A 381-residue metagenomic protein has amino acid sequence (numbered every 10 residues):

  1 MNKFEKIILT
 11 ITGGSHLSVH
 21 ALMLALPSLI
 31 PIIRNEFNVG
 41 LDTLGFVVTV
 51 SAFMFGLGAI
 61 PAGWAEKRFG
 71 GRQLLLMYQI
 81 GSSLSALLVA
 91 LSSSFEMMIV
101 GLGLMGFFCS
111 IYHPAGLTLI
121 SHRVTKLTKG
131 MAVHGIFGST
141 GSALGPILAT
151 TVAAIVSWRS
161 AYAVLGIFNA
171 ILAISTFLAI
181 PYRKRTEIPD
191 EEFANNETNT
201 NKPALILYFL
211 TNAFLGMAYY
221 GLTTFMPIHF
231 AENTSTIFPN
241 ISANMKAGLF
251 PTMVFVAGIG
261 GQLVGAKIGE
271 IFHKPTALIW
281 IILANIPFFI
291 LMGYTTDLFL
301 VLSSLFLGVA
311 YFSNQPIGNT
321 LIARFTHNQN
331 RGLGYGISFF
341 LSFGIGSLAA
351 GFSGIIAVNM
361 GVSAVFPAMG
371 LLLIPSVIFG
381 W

Functional and structural regions predicted by a protein language model:
L24, A52-I60, S142-A143, F255-L263 (+1 more regions): Residue-level signature of mid-helix packing/kink "hotspots" within the transmembrane helices of 12-pass Major
L26-P27, P203-I259: Extracytoplasmic gate region of multi-pass secondary transporters
N38, G70, L91-E96, T125 (+1 more regions): Helix-breaking motifs and short loop linkers at transmembrane-helix boundaries and internal kinks in secondary membrane
L57-F95: Conserved MFS/SLC helix-loop-helix module at the cytosolic interface between two early adjacent transmembrane helices
G101-G138: Cytoplasmic helix-loop-helix junction between adjacent transmembrane helices in 12-TM secondary transporters
H134-P181: Helix-loop-helix hairpin linking two adjacent transmembrane segments in secondary transporters
F272-L321: C-terminal transmembrane helical hairpin of 12-TM major facilitator-type secondary transporters
A323-M360: A late C-terminal transmembrane helix in Major Facilitator Superfamily
